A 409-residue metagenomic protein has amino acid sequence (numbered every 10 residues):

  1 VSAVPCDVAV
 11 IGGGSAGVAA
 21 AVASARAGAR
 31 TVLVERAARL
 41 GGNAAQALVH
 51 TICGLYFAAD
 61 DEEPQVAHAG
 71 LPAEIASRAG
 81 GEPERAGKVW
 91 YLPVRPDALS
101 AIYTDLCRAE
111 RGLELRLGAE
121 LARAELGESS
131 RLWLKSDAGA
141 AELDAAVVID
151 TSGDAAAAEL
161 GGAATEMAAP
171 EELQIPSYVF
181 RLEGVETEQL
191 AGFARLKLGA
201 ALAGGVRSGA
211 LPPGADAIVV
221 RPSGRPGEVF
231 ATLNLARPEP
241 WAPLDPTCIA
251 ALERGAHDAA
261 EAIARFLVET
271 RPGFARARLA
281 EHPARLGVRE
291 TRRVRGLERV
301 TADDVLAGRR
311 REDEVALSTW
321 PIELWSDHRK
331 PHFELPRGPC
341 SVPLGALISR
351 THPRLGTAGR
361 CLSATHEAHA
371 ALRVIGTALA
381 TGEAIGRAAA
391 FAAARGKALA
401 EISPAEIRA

Functional and structural regions predicted by a protein language model:
A3-G14: Beta1/beta-strand and adjacent pyrophosphate-binding region of the FAD-binding site in flavoprotein oxidoreductases
G13, R36, R360: Cofactor-binding loop segments of dinucleotide-utilizing enzymes, especially the Rossmann-like FAD- and NAD(P)+-binding
G17: N-terminal Rossmann-fold NAD(P) dinucleotide-binding loop
A23, A29-R30, E35-R123, I175: Conserved N-terminal/central alpha/beta ligand/cofactor-binding core
N43, G139-V147, T151-A409: Flavin (FAD/FMN)-binding glycine-rich loop and adjacent Rossmann-like elements that form
E125-E142: Conserved beta-strand-loop-beta-strand element in the redox core of flavoprotein oxidoreductases
